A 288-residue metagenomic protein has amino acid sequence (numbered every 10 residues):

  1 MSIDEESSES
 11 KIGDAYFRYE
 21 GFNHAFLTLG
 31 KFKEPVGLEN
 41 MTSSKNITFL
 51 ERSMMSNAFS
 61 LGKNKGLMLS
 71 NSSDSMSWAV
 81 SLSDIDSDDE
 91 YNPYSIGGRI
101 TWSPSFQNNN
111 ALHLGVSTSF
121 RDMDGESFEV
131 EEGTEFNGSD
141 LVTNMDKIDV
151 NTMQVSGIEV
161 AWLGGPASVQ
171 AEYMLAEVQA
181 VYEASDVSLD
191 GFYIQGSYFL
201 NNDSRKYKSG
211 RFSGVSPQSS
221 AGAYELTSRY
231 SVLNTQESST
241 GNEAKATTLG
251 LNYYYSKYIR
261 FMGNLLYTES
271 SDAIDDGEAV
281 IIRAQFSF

Functional and structural regions predicted by a protein language model:
M1-D124, Y193, Y198-Q218, E225-S238: Outer membrane beta-barrel
S127-F288: Outer-membrane beta-barrel pore domains
